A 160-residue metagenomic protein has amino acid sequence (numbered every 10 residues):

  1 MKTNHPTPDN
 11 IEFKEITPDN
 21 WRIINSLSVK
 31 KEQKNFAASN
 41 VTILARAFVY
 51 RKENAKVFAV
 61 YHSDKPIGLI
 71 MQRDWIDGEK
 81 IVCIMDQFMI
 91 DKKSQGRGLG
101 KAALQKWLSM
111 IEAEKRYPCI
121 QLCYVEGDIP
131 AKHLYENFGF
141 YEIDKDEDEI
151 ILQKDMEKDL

Functional and structural regions predicted by a protein language model:
K2-N4, I151-L160: Terminal substrate-recognition subdomain of acyl/acetyltransferases
H5-D86, D91-K92, L104, M110 (+2 more regions): Acetyl-CoA-dependent GNAT
D91-K93, R97, E126-G127: Active-site acidic-Proline motif in GNAT/NAT acetyltransferases
G96-L104: Glycine-rich acyl-CoA binding loop
G98, R116, G139: Short glycine-rich hinge loops at helix-strand junctions in the catalytic core of two-component histidine kinases
K101, E126-D144: Conserved active-site alpha-helix within GNAT-family acetyltransferase domains
I111-C123: Conserved GNAT acetyl-CoA-binding A-motif
Q121-K132, E149-Q153: Conserved beta-strand-loop-alpha-helix junction that forms the acyl-donor binding cleft
